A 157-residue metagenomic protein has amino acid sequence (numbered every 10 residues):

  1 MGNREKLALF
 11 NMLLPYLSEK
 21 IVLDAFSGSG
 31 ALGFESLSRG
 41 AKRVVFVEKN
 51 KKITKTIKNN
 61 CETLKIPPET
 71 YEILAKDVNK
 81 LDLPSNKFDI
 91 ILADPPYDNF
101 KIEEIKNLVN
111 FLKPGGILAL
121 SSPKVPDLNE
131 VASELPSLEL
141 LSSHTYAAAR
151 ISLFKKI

Functional and structural regions predicted by a protein language model:
M1-I157: Class I S-adenosyl-L-methionine-dependent methyltransferase catalytic core
